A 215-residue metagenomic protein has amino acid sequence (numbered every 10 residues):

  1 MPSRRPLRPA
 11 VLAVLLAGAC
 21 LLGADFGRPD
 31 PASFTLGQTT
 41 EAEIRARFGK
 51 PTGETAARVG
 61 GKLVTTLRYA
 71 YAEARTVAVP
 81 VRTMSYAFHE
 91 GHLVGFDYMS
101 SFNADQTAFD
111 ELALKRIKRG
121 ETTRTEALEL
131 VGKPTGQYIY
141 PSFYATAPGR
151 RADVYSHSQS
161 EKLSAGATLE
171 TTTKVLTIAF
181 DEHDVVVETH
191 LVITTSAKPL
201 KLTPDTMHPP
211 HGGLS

Functional and structural regions predicted by a protein language model:
M1-P2, G136: Short amphipathic alpha-helical segments with coiled-coil-like heptad repeat character
P2-V11: Bacterial N-terminal signal peptides that target proteins for export
A10-A19: Bacterial N-terminal signal peptides
L22-S215: Residues within mature, well-folded domains
